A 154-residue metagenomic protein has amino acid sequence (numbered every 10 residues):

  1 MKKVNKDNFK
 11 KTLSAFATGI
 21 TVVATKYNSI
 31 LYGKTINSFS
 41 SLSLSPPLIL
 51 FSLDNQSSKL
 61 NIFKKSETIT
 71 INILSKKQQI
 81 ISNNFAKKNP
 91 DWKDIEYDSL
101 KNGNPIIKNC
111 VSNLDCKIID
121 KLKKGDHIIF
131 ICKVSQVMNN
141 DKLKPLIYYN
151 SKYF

Functional and structural regions predicted by a protein language model:
M1-F154: Basic, polyanion-binding surface patches
